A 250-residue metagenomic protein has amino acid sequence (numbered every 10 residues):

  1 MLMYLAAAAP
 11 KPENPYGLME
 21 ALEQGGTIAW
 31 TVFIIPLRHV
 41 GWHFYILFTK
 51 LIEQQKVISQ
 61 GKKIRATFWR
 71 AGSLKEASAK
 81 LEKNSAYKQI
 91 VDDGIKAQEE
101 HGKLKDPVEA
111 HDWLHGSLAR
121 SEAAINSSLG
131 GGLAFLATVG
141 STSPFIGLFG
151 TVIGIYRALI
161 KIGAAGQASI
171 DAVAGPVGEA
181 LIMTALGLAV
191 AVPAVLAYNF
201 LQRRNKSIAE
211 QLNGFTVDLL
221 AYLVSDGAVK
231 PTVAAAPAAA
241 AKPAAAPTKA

Functional and structural regions predicted by a protein language model:
M1-Q24, G163, Q167: Short, strongly hydrophobic alpha-helical membrane anchors
N14-W30, S128-A134, T138: Juxtamembrane loop-transmembrane helix junctions in multi-pass integral membrane proteins, especially the extracellular
G25-R70, A77: Transmembrane alpha-helix/interfacial motif
G26, F44, A77, V91 (+3 more regions): Residue-level signature of catalytic and energy-coupling elements of molecular machines, predominantly ATP/GTP-dependent
V32-I35, H39-W42, S143-I146, G150-I153 (+1 more regions): Residue-level signal for the membrane-embedded core of alpha-helical transmembrane segments, especially mid-helix
Q55-S169, L196-A250: Predominantly long cytosolic amphipathic alpha-helical stalk/bundle segments
G166-A180: Hydrophobic alpha-helical transmembrane segments and adjacent short intramembrane/lumenal linkers of inner/organellar
A180-L196: Hydrophobic alpha-helical transmembrane segments of polytopic membrane proteins
